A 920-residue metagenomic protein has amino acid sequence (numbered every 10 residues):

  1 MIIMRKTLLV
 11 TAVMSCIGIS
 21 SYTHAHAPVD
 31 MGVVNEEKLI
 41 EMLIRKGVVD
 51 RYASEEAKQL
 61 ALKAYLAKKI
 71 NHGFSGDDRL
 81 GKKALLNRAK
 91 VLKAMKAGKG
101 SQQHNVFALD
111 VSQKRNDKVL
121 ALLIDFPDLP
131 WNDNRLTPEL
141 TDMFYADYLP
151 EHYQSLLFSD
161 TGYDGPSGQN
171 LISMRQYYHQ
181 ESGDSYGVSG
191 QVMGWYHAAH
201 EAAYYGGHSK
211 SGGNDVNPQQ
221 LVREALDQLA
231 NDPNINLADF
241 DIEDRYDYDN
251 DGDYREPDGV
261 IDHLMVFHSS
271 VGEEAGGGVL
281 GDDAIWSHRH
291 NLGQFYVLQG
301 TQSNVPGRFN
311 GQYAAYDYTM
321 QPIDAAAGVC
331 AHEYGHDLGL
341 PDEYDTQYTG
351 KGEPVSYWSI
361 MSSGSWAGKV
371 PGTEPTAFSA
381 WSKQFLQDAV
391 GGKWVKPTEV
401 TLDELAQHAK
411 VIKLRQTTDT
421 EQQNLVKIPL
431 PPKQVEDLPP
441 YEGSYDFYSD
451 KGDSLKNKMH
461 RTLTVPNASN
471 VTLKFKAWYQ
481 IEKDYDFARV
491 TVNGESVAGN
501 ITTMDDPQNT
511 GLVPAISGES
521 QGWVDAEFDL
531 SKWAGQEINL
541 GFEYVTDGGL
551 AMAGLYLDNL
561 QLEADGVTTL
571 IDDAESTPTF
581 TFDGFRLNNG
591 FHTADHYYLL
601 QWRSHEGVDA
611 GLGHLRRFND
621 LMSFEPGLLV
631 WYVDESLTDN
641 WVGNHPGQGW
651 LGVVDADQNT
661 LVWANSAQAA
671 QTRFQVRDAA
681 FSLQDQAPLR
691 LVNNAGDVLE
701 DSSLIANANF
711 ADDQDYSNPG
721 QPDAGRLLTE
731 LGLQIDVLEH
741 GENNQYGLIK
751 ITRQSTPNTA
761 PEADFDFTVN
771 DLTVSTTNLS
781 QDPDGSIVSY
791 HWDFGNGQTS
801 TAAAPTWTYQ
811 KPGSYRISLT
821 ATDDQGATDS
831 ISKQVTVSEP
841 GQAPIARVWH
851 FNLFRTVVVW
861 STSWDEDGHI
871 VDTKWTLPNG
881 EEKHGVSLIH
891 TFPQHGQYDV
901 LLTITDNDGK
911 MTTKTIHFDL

Functional and structural regions predicted by a protein language model:
I3-T23: Gram-negative bacterial Sec-dependent N-terminal signal peptides
H26-L39, I44, N132-Y186, V192-G194 (+10 more regions): Non-catalytic C-terminal accessory/binding modules of secreted extracellular proteins
A27-W358, S362-A367, H592, V642: Active-site-proximal segment of zinc-dependent metalloprotease catalytic domains
N467, W478-F487, G548-A551, V608: Extended, low-complexity, turn-rich repeat/linker tracts enriched in Gly/Pro/Ser/Thr and Asp/Glu that occur
V471-Y479, I538-V545, A574: Extracellular beta-strand-rich recognition modules
A515-N539, V545-D547: Short, surface-exposed tryptophan/glycine-enriched loops that mediate extracellular molecular recognition
N539, T756-L920: Extracellular/lumenal mature domains of secreted and surface-exposed proteins
T546-E563: Extracellular carbohydrate recognition
